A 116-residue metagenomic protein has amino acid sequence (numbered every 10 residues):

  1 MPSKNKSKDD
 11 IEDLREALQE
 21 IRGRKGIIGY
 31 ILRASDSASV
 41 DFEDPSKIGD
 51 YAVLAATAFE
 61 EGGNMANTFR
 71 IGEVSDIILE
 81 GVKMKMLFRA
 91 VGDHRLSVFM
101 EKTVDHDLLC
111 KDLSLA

Functional and structural regions predicted by a protein language model:
M1-I27, S35-A116: Acidic, low-complexity cytosolic segments
